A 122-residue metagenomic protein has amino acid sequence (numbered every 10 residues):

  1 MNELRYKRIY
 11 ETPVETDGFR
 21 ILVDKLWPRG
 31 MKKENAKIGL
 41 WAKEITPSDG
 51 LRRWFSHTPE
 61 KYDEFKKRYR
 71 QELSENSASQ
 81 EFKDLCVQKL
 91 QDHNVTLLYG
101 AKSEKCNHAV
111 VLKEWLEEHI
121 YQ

Functional and structural regions predicted by a protein language model:
M1-Q122: Residues lining hydrophobic/aromatic ligand-binding pockets adjacent to catalytic sites
